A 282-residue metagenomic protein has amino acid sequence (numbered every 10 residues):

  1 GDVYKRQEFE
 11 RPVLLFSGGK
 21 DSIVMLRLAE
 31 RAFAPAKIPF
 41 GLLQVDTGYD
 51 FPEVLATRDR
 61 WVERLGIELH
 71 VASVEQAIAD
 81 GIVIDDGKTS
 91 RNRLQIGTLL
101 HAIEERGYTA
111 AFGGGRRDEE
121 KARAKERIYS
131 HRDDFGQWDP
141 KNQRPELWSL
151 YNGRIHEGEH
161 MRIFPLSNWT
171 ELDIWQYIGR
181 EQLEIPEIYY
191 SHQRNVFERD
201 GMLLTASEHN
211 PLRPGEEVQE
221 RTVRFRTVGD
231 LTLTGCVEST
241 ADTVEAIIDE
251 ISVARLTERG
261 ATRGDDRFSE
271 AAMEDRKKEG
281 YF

Functional and structural regions predicted by a protein language model:
D2-L15, K20-F282: Nucleotide-activated chemistry modules centered on ATP-dependent adenylation/adenylyltransferase
